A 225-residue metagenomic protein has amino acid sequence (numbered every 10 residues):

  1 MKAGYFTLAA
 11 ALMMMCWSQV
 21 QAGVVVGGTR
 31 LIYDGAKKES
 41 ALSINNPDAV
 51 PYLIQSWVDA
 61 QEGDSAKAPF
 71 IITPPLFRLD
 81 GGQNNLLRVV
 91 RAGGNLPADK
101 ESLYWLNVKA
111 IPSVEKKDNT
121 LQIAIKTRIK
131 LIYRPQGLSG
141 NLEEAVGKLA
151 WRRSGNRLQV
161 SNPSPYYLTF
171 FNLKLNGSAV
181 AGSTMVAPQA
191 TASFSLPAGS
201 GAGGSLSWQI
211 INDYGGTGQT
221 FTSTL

Functional and structural regions predicted by a protein language model:
M1-L8: Bacterial N-terminal signal peptides that target proteins for export
W17-Q19: N-terminal signal peptide c-region/cleavage motif recognized by signal peptidases
A22-S43, N141-A150: Beta-sheet-dominated interaction scaffolds and their linkers
S40-N46, V89, Y104-V108, L158-N162: Buried hydrophobic-core signal for structured, non-transmembrane domains
P47-S65, P163-V180: Short acidic, flexible loop segments centered on an aromatic residue
K67-L96, G177-G203: Intrinsically disordered, low-complexity Pro/Gly/Ser/Thr-rich segments with frequent PxxP/GP/PP motifs and embedded
G94-L138, E144-V146, A202-L225: Terminal connector regions
R152-L225: Intrinsically disordered, low-complexity segments enriched in serine, threonine, and glycine
